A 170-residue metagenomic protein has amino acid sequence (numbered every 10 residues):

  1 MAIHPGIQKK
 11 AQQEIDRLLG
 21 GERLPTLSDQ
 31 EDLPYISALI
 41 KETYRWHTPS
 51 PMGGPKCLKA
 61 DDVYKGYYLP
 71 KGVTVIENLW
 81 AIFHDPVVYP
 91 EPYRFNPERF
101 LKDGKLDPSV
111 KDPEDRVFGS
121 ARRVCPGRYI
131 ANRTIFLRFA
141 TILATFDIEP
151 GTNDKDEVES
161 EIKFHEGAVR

Functional and structural regions predicted by a protein language model:
M1-D16, T43, V73-N78, R116-V117 (+3 more regions): Central I-helix of cytochrome P450 enzymes
P5-I7, V75, R128-V169: Cytochrome P450 heme-binding "Cys pocket" and the immediately downstream C-terminal segment
K9, V63, E77-L106: Conserved cytochrome P450 K-helix/beta-meander segment immediately N-terminal to the heme-binding cysteine loop
R17-S28, M52-G53, R123: Cytochrome P450 catalytic-domain "roof"
T26-G66, P86: Conserved cytochrome P450 K-helix E-x-x-R motif and the immediately C-terminal K′/meander segment
L69: PAZ/PAZ-like end-binding module
K102-I135, E161-A168: Cytochrome P450 heme-thiolate "Cys pocket" and heme-binding signature region
